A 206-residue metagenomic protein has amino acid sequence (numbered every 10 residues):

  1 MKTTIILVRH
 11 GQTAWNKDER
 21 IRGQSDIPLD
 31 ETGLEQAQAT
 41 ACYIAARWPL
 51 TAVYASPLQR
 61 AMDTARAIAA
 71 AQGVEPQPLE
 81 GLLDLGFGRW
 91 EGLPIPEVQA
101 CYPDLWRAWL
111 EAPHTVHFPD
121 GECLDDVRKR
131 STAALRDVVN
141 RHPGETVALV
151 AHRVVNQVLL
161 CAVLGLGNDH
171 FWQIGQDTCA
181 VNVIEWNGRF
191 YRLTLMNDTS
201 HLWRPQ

Functional and structural regions predicted by a protein language model:
M1-T4, T40, V74, L85-Q99 (+2 more regions): Acidic, low-complexity terminal tails and accessory targeting/binding regions of phosphate-metabolizing enzymes
T3, Q12-E75: Active-site-proximal alpha-helix that buttresses catalytic centers in soluble enzyme cores
T4-H10, L149: Short, hydrophobic/glycine-enriched beta-strand segments
T13, V155-N156: Short active-site segment of divalent metal-dependent hydrolases/proteases that encodes the spacing between
Q38-A45, R128, T132-N140, L160: Generic structural signal for well-ordered alpha-helical scaffold segments
A46-A52, N140-V147: Surface-exposed helix-capping loop/turn segments at secondary-structure junctions
A55-S56, K129, V150-A151: Short beta-strand scaffold positions
A70-R130, E185, R192-M196: Phosphate-handling substructures
